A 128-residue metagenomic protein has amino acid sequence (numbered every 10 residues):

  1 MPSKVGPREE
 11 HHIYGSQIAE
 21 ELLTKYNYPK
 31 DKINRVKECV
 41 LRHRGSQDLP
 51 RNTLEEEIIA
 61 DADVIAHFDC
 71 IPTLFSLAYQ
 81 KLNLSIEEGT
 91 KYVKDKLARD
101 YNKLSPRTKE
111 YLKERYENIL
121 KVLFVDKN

Functional and structural regions predicted by a protein language model:
M1-P7, H11-G15, R35-G45, D63: His-Asp-centered metal-binding catalytic motifs of divalent-metal-dependent phosphohydrolases/nucleases
S3-K4, I18, Y28, D100: Aromatic-residue hotspot detector
P7, H11, Y28-K32, P50: Short, surface-exposed helix-loop/turn micro-motifs enriched in polar/charged residues
H12-E20, K37, T90, K94: An amphipathic alpha-helix signature
H12-K25, P29, E57: Glycine/proline-rich, flexible active-site/cofactor-binding loop segments that harbor closely spaced acidic
T24-V40: Acidic/histidine metal-binding catalytic segments
Y28, G45-N128: Divalent metal-dependent phosphate-bond-processing catalytic cores, especially two-metal-ion Mg2+/Mn2+ enzymes that act
